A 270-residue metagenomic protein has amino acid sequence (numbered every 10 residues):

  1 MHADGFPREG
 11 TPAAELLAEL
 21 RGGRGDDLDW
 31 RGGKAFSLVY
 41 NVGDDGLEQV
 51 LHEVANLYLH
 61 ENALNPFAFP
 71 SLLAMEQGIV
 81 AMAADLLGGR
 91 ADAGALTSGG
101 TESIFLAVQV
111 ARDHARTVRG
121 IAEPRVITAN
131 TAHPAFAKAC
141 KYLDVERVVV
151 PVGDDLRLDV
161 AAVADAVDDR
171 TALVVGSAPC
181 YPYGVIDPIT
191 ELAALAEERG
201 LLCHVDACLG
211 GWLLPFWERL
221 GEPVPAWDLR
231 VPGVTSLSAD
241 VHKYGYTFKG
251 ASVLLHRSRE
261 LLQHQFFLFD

Functional and structural regions predicted by a protein language model:
M1-A91: N-terminal entrance/gating region of PLP-dependent enzymes' catalytic architecture
L73-E76, V80-A81, D92-G120, P134-A139: Conserved beta-loop-alpha segment that forms the PLP phosphate-binding cup at the N-terminus of a helix
L106-Q109, A137-Y142, G184-P188, L213-L220 (+1 more regions): Short acidic, glycine/serine/threonine-rich loops at helix termini
R116-D169: PLP-dependent aminotransferase-like
L158-A207: Active-site phosphate-binding strand-loop segment of PLP-dependent enzymes
V160-A162, I186-E198, G210-S236: Active-site pre-lysine segment of PLP-dependent enzymes
L220-D270: Active-site C-terminal subdomain of aminotransferase-like
